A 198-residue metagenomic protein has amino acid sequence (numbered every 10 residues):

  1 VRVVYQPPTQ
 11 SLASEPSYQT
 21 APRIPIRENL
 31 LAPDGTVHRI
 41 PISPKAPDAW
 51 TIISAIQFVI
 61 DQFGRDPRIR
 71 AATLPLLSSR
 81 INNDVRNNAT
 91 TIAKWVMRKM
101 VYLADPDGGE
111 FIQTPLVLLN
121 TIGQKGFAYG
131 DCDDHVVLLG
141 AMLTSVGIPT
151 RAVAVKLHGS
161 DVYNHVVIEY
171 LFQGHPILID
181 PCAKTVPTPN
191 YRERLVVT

Functional and structural regions predicted by a protein language model:
V1-S78, V146-I148, P187, R194-V197: Linear, non-domain "peripheral" regions
A32, Y129-D131, L178: Intrinsically disordered, low-complexity peptide-like regions
P41-F127, G174: Secondary-structure boundary elements
N88-I92, A128-L143: Active-site nucleophilic cysteine motif
D134-T198: Hydrophobic/aromatic-rich core segments of domains that either
